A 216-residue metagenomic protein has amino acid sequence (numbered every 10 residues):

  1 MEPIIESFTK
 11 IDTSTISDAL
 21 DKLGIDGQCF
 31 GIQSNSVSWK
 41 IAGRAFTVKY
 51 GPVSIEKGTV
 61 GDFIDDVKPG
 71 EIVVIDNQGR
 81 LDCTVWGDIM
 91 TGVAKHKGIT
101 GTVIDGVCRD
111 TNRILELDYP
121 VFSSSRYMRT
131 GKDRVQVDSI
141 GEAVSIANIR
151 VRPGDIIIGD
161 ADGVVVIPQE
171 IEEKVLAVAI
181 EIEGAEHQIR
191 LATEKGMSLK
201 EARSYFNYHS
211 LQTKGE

Functional and structural regions predicted by a protein language model:
M1-P153, I167-K200, S204-E216: Feature captures the catalytic cores and cofactor-binding loops of soluble hydro-lyases/lyases that act on carboxylate
I157: C-terminal binding/interaction regions
D160: Catalytic-pocket segment enriched in acidic/His residues
G163-V165: Channel- or pocket-lining gating/hinge segments that regulate access to a cavity or pore
